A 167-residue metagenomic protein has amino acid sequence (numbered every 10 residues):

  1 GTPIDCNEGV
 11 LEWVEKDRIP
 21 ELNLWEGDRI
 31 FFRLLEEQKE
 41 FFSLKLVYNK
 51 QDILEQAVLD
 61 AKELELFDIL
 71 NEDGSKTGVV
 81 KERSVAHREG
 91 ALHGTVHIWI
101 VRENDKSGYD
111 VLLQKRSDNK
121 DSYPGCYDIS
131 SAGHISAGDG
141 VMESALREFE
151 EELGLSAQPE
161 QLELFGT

Functional and structural regions predicted by a protein language model:
G1-T2, D118, E150-T167: Active-site segment of metal-dependent pyrophosphate-handling enzymes, primarily the Nudix hydrolase catalytic core
I4-L34, Q56-L59: NUDIX/MutT-family hydrolases
E37-L64: Charged phosphate-binding loop/patch that engages nucleotide di/tri-phosphates or the phosphate backbone of nucleic
E55, T77-G78, L112: Generic structural signal for well-ordered beta-strand positions
V58-L59, K81-E82, R116: Short clusters of small/polar residues that mark proteolytic maturation junctions
K62-K106: Acidic, metal-coordinating catalytic segment for phosphate/diphosphate chemistry, firing primarily on the Nudix
T95-S131: A glycine-rich, hydrophobic loop/mini-helix early in the fold
S130, A145, F149: Hydrophobic alpha-helical positions that pack around
